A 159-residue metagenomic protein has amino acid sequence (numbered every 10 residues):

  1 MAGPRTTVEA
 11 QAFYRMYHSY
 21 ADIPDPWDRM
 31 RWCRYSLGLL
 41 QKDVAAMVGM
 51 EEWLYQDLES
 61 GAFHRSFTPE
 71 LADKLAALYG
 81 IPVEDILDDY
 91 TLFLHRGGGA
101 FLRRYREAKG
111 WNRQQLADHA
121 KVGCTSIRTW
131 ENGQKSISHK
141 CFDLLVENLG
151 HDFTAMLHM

Functional and structural regions predicted by a protein language model:
G3-S36, D88-A108: A short, Lys/Arg-rich alpha-helix, primarily the initiator
M30, Y55, V83, L102 (+3 more regions): Short, structured motif recognition centered on aromatic/hydrophobic residues
R31, Q56-D57, L87, R128-T129 (+1 more regions): Key DNA-contacting residues within the recognition helix of helix-turn-helix
S36, M47, L78, A108 (+1 more regions): Residues within the alpha-helical elements of helix-turn-helix
L40, E51-L54, T68, P82 (+4 more regions): Short coil turns linking two alpha-helices in DNA-binding domains
Q41-A46, R113-D118: Short alpha-helical "recognition helix" segments of helix-turn-helix
G49-S66, T91, V122-S136: Recognition helix of helix-turn-helix/homeodomain-like DNA-binding domains that insert into the DNA major groove
P69-D85, S138-M156: DNA major-groove recognition helix of helix-turn-helix/homeodomain DNA-binding modules
